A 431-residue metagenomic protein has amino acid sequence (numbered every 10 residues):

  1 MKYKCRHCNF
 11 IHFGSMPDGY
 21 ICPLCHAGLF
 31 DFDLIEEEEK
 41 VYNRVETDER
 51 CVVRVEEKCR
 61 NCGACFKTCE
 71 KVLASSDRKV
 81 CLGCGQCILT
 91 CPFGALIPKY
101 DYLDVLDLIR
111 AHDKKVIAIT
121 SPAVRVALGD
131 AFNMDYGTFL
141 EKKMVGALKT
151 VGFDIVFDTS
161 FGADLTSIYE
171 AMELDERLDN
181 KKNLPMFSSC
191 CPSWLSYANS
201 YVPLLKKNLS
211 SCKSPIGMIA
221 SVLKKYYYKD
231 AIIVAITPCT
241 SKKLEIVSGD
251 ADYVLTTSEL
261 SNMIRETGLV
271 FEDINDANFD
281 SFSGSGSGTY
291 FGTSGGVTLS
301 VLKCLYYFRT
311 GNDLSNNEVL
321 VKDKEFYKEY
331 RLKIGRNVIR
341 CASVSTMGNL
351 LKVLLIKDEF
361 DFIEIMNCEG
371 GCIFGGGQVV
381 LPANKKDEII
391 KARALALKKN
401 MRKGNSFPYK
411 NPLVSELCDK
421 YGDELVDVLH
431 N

Functional and structural regions predicted by a protein language model:
M1-F10, C81-T90, T159, V270 (+1 more regions): Short, charged N-terminal helix-start/capping segments
M1-I11, I35-V52, E56-L73, S211-M218 (+1 more regions): Short, charged low-complexity linear segments at domain edges
M1-K4, R44-D48, C84, A127 (+3 more regions): Generic signal for short, ordered secondary-structure residues within or immediately flanking folded domains
K2, H7, P17-E37, V52-D104: Iron-sulfur cluster-binding cysteine motifs and their immediate structural context in ferredoxin-like electron-transfer
C8, D18, V45, L82 (+3 more regions): Residue-level detector of functional hotspots within protein domains
P98-N431: Iron-sulfur-associated redox domains of electron-transfer enzymes in respiratory and anaerobic energy metabolism
